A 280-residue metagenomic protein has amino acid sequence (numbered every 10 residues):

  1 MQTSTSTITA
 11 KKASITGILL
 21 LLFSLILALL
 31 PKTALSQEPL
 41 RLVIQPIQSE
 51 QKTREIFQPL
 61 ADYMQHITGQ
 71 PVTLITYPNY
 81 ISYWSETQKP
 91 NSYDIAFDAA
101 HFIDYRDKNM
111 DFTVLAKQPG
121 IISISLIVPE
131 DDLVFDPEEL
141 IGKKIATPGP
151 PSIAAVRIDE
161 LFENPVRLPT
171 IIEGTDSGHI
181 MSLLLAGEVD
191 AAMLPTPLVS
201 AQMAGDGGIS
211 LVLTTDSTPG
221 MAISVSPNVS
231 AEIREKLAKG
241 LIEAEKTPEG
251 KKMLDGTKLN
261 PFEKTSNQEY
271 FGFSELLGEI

Functional and structural regions predicted by a protein language model:
G17-A28: Bacterial N-terminal signal peptides
Q37-H101: Extracytoplasmic small-molecule ligand-binding "clamshell" domains of the periplasmic binding protein/Venus flytrap
P39-I47, T53, G120-V128, A204-E245 (+2 more regions): Periplasmic-binding protein-like
I47-Y63, S123-S182, A186, P197: Bilobed "Venus flytrap"/periplasmic-binding protein-like clamshell domains and structurally analogous long
L74-E86, A99, T170-S182, S217-P219: Short helix-initiation/N-cap motifs at beta->coil->alpha
Y77, I81-E139: Acidic, polar ligand-binding/catalytic clefts
F97-N109, L183-I209, S217: A ligand-binding cleft/hinge motif common to bilobed small-molecule-binding domains
